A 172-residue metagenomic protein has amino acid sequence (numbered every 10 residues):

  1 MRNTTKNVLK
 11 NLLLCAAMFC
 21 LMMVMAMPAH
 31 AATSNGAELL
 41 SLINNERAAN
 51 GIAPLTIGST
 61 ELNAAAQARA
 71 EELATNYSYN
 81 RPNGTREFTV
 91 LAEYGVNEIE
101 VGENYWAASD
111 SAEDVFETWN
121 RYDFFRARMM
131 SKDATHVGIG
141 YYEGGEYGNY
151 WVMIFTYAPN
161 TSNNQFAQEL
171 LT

Functional and structural regions predicted by a protein language model:
M1-R2, E169: Low-complexity intrinsically disordered segments
R2-C15: Bacterial N-terminal signal peptides that target proteins for export
N11, V24-T172: Functional surface patches built around histidine and acidic residues
A16-A17, M25: N-terminal targeting leader peptides, primarily classical Sec-type signal peptides for secretion
M18-F19, A29: Cleavable N-terminal signal peptides
